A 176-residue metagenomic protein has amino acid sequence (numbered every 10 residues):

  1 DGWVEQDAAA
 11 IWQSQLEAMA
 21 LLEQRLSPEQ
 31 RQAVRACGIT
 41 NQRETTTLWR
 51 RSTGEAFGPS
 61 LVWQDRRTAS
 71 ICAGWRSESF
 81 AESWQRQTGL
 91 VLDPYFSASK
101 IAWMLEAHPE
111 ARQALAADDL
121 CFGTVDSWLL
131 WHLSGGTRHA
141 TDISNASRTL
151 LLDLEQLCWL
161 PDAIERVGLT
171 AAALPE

Functional and structural regions predicted by a protein language model:
D1-G58, E82, R86, Q113 (+1 more regions): N-terminal glycine/serine-rich phosphate-binding loop of ATP-dependent small-molecule kinases, especially carbohydrate
A8-I11, Q15, T68, S97 (+1 more regions): Conserved donor sugar-nucleotide recognition element shared by glycan-biosynthetic enzymes
W12, E55, S70, W131-H132 (+1 more regions): Hydrophobic positions within alpha-helical membrane elements
L26-W63, V91-S97, L130-D153: Short beta-strand-loop/turn "lid" adjacent to the catalytic site in phosphate-handling enzymes
W49-S52, G74-E78, A107: Residue-level signal for well-ordered alpha-helical positions
L61-E78: Short alpha-helix plus adjacent loop in nuclease-associated cores
W84-E176: Gly/Ser/Thr-rich active-site cleft segment
